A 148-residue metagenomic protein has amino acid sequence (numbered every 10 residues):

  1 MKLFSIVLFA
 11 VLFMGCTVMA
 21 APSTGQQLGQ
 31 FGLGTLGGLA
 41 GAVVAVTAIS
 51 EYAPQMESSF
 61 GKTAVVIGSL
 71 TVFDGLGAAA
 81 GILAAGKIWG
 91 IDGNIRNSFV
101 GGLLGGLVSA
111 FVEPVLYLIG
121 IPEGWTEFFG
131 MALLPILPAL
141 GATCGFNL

Functional and structural regions predicted by a protein language model:
M1-K2: N-terminal hydrophobic targeting signals that begin at the initiator methionine
S5-G15: Bacterial N-terminal signal peptides
V18-L148: Hydrophobic alpha-helical membrane segments
